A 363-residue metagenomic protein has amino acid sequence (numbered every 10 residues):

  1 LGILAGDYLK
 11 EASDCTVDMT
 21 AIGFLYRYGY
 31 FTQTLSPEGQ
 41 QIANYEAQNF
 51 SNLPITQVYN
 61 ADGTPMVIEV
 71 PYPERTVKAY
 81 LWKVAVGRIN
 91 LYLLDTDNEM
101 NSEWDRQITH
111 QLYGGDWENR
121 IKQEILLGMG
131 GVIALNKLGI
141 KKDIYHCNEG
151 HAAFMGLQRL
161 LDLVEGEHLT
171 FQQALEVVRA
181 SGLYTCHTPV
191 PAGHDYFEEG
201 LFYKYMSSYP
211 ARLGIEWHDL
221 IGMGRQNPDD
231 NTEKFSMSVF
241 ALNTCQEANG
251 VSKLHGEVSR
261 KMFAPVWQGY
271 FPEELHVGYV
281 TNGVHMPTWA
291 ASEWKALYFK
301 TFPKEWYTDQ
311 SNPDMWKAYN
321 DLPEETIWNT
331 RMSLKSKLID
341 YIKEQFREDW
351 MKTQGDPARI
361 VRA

Functional and structural regions predicted by a protein language model:
L1-A363: Catalytic cores of carbohydrate-active enzymes across secretory and cytosolic contexts
